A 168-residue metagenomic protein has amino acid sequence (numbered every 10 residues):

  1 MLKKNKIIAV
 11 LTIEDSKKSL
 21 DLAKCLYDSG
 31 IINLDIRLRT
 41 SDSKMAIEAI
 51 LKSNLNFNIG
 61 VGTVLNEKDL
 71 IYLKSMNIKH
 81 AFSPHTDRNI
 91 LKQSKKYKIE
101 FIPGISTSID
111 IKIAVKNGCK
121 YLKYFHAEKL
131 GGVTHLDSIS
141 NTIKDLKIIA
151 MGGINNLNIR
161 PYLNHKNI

Functional and structural regions predicted by a protein language model:
M1-K79, T86, K96, D145 (+2 more regions): Conserved N-terminal beta1-alpha1 strand-loop-helix module at the mouth
D42, L65-K68, K74-P161: Conserved anion-binding
